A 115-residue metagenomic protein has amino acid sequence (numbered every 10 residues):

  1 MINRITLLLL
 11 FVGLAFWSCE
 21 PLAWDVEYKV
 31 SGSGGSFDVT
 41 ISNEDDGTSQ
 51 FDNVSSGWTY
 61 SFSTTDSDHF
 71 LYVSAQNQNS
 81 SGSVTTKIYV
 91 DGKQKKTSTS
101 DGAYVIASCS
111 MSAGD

Functional and structural regions predicted by a protein language model:
I2-N3, G13-G32: Bacterial Sec-dependent N-terminal signal peptides
L9-F11: Small-residue packing motifs within transmembrane alpha-helices
W24-V26, F37, H69-L71: Exposed beta-strand face motif in extracellular beta-rich ectodomains
E27-K29, D38-T40, T85-Y89: Beta-strand signatures of extracellular beta-sandwich domains
K29-G34, A75-N79: Non-cytosolic beta-sheet module surface loops
T40-T85: Mature extracytoplasmic domains of secretory-pathway proteins
K87-S98: Structured interaction patches on ligand/partner-binding surfaces of diverse proteins
S100-D115: C-terminal partner/receptor-binding element of secreted or periplasmic proteins
